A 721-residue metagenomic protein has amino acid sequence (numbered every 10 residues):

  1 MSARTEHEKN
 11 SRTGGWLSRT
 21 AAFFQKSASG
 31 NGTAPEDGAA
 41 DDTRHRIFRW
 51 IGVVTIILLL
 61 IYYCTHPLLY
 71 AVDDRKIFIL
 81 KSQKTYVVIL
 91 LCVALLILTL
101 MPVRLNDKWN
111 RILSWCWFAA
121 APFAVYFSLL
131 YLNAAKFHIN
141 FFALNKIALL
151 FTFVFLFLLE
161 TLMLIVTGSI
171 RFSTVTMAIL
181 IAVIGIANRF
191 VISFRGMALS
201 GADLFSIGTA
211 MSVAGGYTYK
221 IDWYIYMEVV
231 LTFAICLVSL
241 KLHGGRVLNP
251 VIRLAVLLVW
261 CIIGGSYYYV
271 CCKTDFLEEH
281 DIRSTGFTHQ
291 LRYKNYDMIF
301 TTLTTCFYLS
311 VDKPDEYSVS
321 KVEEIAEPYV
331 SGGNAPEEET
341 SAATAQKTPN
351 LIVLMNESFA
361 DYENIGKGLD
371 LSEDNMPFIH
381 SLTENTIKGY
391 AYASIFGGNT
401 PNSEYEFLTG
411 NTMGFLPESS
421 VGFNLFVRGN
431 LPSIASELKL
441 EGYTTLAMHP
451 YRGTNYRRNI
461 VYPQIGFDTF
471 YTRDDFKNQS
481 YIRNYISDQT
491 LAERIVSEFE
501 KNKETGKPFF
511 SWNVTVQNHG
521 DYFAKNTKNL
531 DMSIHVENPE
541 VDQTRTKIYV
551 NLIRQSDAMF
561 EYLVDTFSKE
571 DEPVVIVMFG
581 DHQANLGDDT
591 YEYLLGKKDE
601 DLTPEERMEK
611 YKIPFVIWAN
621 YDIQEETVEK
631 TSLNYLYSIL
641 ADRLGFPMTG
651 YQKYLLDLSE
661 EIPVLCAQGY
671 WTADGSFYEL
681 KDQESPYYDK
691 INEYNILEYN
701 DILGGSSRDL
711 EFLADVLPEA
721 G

Functional and structural regions predicted by a protein language model:
M1-N10: N-terminal acidic, proline/glycine-rich, low-complexity intrinsically disordered segments
S2-A3, S284, N356, E363: Intrinsically disordered, polar/acidic, low-complexity terminal segments
R12-H45, L105-L113: Membrane-interfacial, low-structure loops and terminal tails that flank and connect transmembrane helices in multi-pass
G38-R292: Transmembrane and membrane-interface helices of multi-pass, inner-membrane envelope-modifying transferases
F190-S206, D222, D315-S318, T472 (+3 more regions): A diffuse structural propensity rather than consistent per-protein peaks
L204-I207, Y296, F300-T302, V319 (+3 more regions): Alpha-helix initiation and N-capping motif
Y268-V353: Membrane-interface segments at or immediately adjacent to transmembrane helices that form the boundary between
G333-A345, P349, V353-N356, D361-G721: Solvent-exposed soluble domains appended to multi-pass membrane proteins
